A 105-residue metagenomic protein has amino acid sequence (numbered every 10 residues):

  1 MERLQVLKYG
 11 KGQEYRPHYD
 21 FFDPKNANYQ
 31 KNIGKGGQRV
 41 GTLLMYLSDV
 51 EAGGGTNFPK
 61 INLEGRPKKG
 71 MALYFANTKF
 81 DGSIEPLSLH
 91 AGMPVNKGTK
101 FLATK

Functional and structural regions predicted by a protein language model:
M1-G10, N28-G37: Signature of the catalytic double-stranded beta-helix
L4-V6, L43-M45, A103-K105: A structural signal for short, well-ordered beta-strand segments
V6-E14, R66-P67, M93: Alpha-helical protein-protein interaction elements
Y9-G12, L43-A52: Glycine-rich, acidic and aromatic/proline-enriched surface loops and short helix-turn segments that act as binding
G12-D23: Conserved, structured regulatory domains from eukaryotic proteins
H18, R39-G41: A short hydrophobic beta-strand element
N28, K35-R39, V50-K105: Catalytic core of Fe(II)/2-oxoglutarate
